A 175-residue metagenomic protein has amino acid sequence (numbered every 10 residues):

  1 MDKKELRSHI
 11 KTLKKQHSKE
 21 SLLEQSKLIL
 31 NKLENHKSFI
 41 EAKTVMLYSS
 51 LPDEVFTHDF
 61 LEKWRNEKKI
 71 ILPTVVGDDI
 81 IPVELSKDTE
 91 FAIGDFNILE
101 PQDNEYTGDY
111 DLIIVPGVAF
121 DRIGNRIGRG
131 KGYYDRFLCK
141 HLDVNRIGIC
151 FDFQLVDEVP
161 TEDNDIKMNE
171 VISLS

Functional and structural regions predicted by a protein language model:
M1-E100, N104-G108: N-terminal active-site beta-alpha-beta segment that forms phosphate/nucleotide-binding and substrate-recognition loops
I81-S175: Conserved phosphate- and dinucleotide-binding cores of soluble alpha/beta proteins, encompassing both enzyme active
